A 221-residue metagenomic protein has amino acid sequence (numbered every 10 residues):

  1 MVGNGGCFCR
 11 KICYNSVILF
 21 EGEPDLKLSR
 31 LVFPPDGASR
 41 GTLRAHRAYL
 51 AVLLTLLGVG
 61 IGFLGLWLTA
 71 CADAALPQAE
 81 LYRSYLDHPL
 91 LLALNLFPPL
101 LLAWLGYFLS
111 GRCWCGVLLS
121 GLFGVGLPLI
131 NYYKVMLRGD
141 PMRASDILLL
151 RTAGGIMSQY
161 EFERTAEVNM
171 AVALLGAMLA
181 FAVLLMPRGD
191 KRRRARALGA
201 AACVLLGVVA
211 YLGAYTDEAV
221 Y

Functional and structural regions predicted by a protein language model:
M1-V2, L26: Accessible peptide chain termini
G3, R10-I18: Short, positively charged and aromatic/hydrophobic N-terminal segments
G3-G6, G22, G37, G41: Residue-identity detector for glycine
Y14, K27-Y221: Transmembrane and membrane-interface helices of multi-pass, inner-membrane envelope-modifying transferases
L19-L26: Short, positively charged low-complexity motifs
